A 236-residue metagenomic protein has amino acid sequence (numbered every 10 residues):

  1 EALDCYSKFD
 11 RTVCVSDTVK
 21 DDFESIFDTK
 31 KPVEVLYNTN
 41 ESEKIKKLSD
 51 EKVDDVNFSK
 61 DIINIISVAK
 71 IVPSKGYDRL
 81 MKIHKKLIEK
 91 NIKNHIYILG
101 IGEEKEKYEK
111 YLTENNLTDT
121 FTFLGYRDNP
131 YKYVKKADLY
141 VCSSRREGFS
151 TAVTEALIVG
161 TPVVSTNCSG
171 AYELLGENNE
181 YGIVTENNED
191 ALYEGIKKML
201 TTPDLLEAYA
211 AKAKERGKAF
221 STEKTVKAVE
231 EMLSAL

Functional and structural regions predicted by a protein language model:
E1-L236: Membrane-interface segments of envelope glycosyltransferases acting on lipid-linked substrates or membrane lipids
